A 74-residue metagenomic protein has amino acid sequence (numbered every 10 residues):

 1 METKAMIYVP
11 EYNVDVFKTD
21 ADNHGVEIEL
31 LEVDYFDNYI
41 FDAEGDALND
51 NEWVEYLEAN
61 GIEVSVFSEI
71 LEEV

Functional and structural regions predicted by a protein language model:
M1-K4, I70-V74: Short intrinsically disordered terminal tails
A5-V14: Short, surface-exposed ligand-recognition loops at beta-strand->loop->(often short) alpha-helix junctions that present
K18-I70: Acidic, low-complexity, intrinsically disordered interaction modules
